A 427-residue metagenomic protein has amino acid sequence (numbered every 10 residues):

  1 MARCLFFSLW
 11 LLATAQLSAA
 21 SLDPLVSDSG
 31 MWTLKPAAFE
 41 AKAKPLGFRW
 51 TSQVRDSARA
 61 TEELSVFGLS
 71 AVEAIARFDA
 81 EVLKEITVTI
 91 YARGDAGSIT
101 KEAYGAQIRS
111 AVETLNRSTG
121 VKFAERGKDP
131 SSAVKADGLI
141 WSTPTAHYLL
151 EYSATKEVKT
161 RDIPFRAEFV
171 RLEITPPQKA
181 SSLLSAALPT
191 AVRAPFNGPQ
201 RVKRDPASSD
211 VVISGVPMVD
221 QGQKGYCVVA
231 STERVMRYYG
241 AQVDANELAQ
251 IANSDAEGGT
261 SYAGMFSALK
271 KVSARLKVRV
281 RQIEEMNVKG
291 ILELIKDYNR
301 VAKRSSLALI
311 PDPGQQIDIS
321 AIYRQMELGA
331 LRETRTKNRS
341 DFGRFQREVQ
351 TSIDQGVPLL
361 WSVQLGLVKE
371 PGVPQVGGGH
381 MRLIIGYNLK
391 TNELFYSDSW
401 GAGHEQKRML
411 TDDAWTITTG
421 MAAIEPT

Functional and structural regions predicted by a protein language model:
C4-Q16: Bacterial N-terminal signal peptides
A20-F78: N-terminal leader/targeting segments
L22-D23, K156-I322: Active-site-adjacent structural segments surrounding the nucleophilic cysteine of cysteine proteases and isopeptidases
D23-G30, V72, T89-R109, A133-V192: An acidic-aromatic pocket/loop used at catalytic or ligand-binding sites
W32, P36, K101-V112, D220-V229 (+6 more regions): Solvent-exposed, acidic/flexible segments
K42, A58-V134: Long, charged/polar, surface-exposed segments that mediate recognition or autoinhibition
D162-V211, D354, L365-G366, P371-V376 (+1 more regions): Noncatalytic regulatory segments and standalone regulatory/sensor domains
A308, S320-Y396: Active-site-adjacent substructure of cysteine-protease-like catalytic cores
